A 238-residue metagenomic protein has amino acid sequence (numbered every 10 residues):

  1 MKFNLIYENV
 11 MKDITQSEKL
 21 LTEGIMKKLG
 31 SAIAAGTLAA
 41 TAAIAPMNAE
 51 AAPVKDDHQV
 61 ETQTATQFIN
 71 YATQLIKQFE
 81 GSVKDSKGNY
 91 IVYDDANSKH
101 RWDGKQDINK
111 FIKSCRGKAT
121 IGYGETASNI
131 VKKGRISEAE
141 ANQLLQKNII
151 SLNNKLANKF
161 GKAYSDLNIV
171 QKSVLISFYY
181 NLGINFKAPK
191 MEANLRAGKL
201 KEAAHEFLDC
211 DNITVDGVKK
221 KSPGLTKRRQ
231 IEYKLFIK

Functional and structural regions predicted by a protein language model:
F3-E23, Q63, I76: Proteolytic processing junctions in secreted/extracellular precursors, especially proprotein convertase/trypsin-like
K28-M47: Short, glycine/alanine-rich hydrophobic alpha-helices that insert into or span membranes
A52-Q63, N70-Y71, E125, N142 (+3 more regions): Long, amphipathic alpha-helical surface segments
Y71-V83, V174-Y179: Short, functionally critical alpha-helical segments immediately adjacent to catalytic or ligand/cofactor-binding
I76, I121, L175-I176, A203 (+1 more regions): Residue-level detector of buried hydrophobic side-chain packing in well-ordered secondary-structure elements
V83-S114, D166, M191: Catalytic glycan-binding domains that act on GlcNAc-containing polysaccharides
W102-G134, I149, N153: Substrate-binding/active-site groove segments that recognize and process beta-1,4-linked N-acetyl-hexosamine
N129-A163, I169-P189: Alpha-helical segment that forms one wall of the substrate-binding/catalytic cleft in peptidoglycan-active domains
